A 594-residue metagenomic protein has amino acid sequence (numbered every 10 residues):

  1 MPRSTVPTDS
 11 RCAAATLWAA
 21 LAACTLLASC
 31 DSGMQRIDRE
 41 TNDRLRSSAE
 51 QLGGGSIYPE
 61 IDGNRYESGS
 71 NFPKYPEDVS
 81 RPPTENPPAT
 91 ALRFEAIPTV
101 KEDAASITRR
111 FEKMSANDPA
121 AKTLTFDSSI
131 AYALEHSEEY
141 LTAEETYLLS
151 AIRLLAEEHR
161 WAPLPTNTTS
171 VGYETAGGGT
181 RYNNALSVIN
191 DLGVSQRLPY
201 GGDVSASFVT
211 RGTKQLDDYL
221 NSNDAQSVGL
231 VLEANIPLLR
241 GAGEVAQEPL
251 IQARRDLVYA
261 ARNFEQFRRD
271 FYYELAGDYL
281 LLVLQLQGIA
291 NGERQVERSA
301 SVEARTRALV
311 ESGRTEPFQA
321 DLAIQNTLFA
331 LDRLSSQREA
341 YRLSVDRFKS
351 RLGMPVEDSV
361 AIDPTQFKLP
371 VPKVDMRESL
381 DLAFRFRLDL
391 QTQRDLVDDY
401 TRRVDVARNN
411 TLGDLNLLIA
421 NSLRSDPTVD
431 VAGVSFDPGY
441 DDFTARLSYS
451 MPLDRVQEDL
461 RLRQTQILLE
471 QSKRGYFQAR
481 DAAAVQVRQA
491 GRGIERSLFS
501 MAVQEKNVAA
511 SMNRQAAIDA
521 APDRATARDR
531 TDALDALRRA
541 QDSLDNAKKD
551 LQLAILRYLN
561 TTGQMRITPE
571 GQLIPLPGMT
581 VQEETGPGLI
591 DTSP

Functional and structural regions predicted by a protein language model:
L26-S29: C-terminal motif of bacterial Sec signal peptides marking the signal peptidase cleavage site
D31-P82, D346, P355-R377, L423-V429 (+3 more regions): Acidic, low-complexity, intrinsically disordered peripheral segments
Q35, Y132-T142, L148-P163, D191-N221 (+7 more regions): A glycine-/polar-enriched beta->alpha junction
N71, P82-Y132, H136: Regulatory alphaC helix of protein kinase catalytic domains
E112-K122, T169-E233, D363-M376, V404-D405 (+4 more regions): Small/polar, glycine/serine/threonine/aspartate-rich low-complexity segments that form flexible
A133, S195, T315, Q319-I324 (+3 more regions): Amphipathic alpha-helical coiled-coil scaffold segments and their short linker/junction regions
A143, Y147-E157, F267-R294, S301-E303 (+7 more regions): Amphipathic alpha-helical coiled-coil segments
G172, L186, Q226, L230-L239 (+3 more regions): Hydrophobic, small-residue-rich alpha-helical packing segments that form membrane-like cores
